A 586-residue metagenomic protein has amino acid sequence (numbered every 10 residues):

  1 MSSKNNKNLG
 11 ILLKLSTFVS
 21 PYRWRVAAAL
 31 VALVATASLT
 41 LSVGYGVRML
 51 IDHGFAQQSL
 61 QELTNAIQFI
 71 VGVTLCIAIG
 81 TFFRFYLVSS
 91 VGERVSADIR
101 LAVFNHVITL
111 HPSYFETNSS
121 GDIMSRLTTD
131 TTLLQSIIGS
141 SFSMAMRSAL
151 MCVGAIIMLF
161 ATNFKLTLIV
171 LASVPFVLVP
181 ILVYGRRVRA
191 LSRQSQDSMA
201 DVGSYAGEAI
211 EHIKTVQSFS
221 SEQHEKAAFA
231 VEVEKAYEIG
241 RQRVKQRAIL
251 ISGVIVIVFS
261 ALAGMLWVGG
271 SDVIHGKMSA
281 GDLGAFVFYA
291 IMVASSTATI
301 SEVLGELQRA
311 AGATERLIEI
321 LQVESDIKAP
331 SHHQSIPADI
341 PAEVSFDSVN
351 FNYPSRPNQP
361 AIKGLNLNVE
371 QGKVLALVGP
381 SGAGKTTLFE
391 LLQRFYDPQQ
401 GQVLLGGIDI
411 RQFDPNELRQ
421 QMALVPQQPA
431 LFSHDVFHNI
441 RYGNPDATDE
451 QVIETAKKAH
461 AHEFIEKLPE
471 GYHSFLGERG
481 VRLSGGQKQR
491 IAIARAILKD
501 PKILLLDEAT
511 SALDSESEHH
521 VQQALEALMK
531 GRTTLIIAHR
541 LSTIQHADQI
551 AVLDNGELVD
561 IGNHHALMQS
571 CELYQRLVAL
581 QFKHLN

Functional and structural regions predicted by a protein language model:
M1-L39, F55-I67, R84-V88, G92 (+11 more regions): Membrane-integrated ABC transporters
G10-I11, V19, V88, G92 (+2 more regions): Juxtamembrane loop-to-helix connectors within ABC transporter transmembrane domains
S16, W24-Y45, A66, I70 (+6 more regions): Alpha-helical segments in transporter systems
P21, R25-T36, C76, S143-Q194 (+2 more regions): Transmembrane helices of ABC transporter permease
A56-N65, M158-A172, Q242, Q246-E315 (+1 more regions): Helix-loop-helix
V73-G92, G139, S143-L150, L171-D197 (+4 more regions): Alpha-helical transmembrane segments of multi-pass membrane proteins
P112-S113, T129-I138, F142, M146 (+7 more regions): An intracellular "coupling" helix at the cytosolic face of ABC transporter transmembrane type-1 domains
P337-N586: ABC-type nucleotide-binding domain
